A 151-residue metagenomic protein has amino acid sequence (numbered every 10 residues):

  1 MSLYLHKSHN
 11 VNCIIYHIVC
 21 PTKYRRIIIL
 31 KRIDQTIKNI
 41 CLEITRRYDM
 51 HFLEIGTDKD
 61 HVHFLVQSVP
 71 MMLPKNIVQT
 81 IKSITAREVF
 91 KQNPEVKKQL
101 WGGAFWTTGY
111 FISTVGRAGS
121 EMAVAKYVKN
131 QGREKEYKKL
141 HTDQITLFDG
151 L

Functional and structural regions predicted by a protein language model:
M1-L151: Basic nucleic-acid-binding interfaces
